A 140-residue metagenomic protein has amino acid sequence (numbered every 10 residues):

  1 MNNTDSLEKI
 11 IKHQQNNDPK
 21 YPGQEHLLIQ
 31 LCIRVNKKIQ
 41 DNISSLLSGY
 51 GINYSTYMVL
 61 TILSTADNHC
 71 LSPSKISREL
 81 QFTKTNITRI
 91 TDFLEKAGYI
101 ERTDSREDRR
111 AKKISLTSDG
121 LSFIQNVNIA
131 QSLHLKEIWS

Functional and structural regions predicted by a protein language model:
M1-L46, Y50: N-terminal leader segment of winged-helix/HTH proteins
N2, T61, L71-L80, E107-R109 (+1 more regions): Short, structured secondary-structure boundary patches
G23, D41-F82: N-terminal helix-turn-helix DNA-binding core of bacterial DNA-binding proteins
L31, M58-I62, S122: Pre-recognition alpha-helix immediately N-terminal to the DNA-recognition helix within helix-turn-helix or winged-helix
P73, T91-D92: Short, hydrophobic-biased segments on the C-terminal half of alpha helices that form "recognition helices"
D92-S140: Charged, amphipathic alpha-helical coiled-coil/dimerization segments
